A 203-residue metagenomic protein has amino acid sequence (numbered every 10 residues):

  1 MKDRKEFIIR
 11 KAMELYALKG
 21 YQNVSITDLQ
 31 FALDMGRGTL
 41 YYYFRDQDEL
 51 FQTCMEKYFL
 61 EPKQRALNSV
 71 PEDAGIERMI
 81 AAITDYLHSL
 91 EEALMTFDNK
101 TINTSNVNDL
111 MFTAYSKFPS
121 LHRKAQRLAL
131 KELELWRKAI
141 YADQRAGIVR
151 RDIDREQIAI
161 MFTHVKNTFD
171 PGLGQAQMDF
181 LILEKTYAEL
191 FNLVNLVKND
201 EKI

Functional and structural regions predicted by a protein language model:
F7, K11-L18, R65, S69 (+1 more regions): Solvent-exposed, amphipathic alpha-helical segments
F7, L15-K57: Helix-turn-helix
Q47, C54, Y58, P62 (+5 more regions): Hydrophobic/aromatic residues within well-ordered alpha-helical segments
T53, L67-I102, R155-F162, E184: Hydrophobic alpha-helical connector segments
D85-A93, E134, K138-A146, T163-P171 (+1 more regions): C-terminal peripheral helix-coil segments that are non-catalytic and often amphipathic
E91-S120: Amphipathic alpha-helical segments used for helix-helix packing
F118-A146, Q157: Amphipathic alpha-helical packing segments from all-alpha helical-bundle domains
